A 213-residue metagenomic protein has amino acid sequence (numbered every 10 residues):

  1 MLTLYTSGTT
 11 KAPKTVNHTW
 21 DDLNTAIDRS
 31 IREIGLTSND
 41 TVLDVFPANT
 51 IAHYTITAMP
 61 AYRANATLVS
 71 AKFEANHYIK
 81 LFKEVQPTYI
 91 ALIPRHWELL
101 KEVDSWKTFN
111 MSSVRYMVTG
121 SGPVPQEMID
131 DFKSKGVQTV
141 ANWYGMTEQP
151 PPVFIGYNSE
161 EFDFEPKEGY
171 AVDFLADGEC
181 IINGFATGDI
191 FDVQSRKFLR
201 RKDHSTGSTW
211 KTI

Functional and structural regions predicted by a protein language model:
M1-D28: Conserved AMP-binding A3 loop
K14-N17, D44, N65-F73, A141: Short beta-strand->loop structural element characteristic of the AMP-binding/adenylate-forming
N17-T19, V153-Y157, L175: Short beta-strand-to-turn element immediately C-terminal to the catalytic PLP-Schiff-base lysine in fold type I
D21, R95, G122-P123, A186: Alpha-helix/helix-capping structural signal
T25-T41, N49-Y89: Conserved AMP-binding/adenylation subdomain of ANL enzymes
Y89-L92, K101-E160: Gly/Ser/Thr-rich phosphate-binding loop
S159-D177, I181: Catalytic cores of nucleotide-enabled group-transfer and carboxylate-activating enzymes in metabolic and assembly-line
E179-I213: Conserved ATP-binding/catalytic segment of the ANL
